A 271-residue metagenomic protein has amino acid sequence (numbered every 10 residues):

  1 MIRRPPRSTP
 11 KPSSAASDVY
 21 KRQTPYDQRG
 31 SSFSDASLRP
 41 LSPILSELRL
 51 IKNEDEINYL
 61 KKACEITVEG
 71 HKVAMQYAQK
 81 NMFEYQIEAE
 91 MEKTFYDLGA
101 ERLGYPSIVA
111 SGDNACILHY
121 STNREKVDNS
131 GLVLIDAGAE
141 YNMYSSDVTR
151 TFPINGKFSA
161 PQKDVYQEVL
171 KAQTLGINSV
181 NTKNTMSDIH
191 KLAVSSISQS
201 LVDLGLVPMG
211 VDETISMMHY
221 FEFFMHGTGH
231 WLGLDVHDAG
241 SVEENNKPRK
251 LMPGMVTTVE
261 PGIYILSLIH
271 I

Functional and structural regions predicted by a protein language model:
M1-Y20, I269-H270: Single conserved hydrophobic/aromatic residue that forms the stacking wall/gate of nucleotide- or nucleobase-binding
S17-I269: Active-site neighborhoods and metal-handling regions in enzymes and metal-associated proteins
